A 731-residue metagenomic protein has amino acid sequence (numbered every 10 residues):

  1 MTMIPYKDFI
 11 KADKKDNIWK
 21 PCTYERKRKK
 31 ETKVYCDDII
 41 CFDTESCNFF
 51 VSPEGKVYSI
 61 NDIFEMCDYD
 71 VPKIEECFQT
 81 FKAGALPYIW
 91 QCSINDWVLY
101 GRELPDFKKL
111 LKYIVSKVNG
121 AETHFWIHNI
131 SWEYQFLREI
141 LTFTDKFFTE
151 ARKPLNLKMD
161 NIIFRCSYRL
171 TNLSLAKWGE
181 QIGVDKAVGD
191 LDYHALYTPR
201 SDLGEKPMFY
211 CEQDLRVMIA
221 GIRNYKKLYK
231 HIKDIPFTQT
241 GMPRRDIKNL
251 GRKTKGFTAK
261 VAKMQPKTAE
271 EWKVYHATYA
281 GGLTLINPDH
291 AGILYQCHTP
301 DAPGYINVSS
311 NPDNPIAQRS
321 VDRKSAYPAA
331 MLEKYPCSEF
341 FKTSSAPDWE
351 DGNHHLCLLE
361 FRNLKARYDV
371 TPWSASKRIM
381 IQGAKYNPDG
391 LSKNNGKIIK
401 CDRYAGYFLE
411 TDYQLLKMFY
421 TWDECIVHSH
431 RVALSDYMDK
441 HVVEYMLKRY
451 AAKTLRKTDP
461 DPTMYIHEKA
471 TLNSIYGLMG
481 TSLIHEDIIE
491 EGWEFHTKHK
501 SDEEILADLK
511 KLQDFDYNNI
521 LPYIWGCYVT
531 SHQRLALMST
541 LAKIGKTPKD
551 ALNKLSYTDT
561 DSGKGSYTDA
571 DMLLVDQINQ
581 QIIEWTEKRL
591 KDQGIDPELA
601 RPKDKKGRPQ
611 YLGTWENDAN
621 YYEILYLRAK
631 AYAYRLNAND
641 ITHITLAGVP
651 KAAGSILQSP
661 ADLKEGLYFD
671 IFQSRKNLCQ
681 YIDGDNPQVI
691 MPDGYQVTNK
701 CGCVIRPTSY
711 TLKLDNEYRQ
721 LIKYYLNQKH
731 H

Functional and structural regions predicted by a protein language model:
M1-T44: N-terminal accessory regions of nucleic-acid-interacting proteins
M3, V34-C36, D62, M66-H731: Conserved acidic
T44-V51, E76-T80: Ser/Thr-glycine-rich phosphate-binding loops at phosphate-binding pockets of nucleotides, nucleotide cofactors
V51-G55, L137-R138: Short, solvent-exposed loop/turn and secondary-structure capping segments
